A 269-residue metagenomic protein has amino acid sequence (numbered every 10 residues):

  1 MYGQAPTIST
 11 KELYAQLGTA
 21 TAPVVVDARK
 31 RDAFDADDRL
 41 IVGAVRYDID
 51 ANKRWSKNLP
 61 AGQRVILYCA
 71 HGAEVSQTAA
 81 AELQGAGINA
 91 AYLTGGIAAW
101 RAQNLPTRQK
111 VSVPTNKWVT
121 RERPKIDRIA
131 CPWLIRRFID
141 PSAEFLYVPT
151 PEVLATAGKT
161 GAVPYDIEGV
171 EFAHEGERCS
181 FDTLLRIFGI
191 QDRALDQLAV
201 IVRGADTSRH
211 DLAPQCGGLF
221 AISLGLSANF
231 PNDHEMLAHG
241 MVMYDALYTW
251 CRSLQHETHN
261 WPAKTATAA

Functional and structural regions predicted by a protein language model:
M1-A36, R108-C131, R137, N260-A266: Flexible, polar/low-complexity N-terminal or interdomain linker segments that lie immediately upstream of folded
P23, V65, A90-A91, A143-F145: Hydrophobic anchor at the start of a short beta-strand that flanks the dinucleotide cofactor-binding loop
D35-I41, K57, A155-K159: Short loop/helix-cap segments at secondary-structure boundaries that form the rim of catalytic
R46-D48: Short acidic-hydrophobic, aromatic-tinged amphipathic segments that line or gate anion-handling sites
N52, S56-A99: Catalytic cysteine-centered active loop of the rhodanese-like fold, especially the PTP/DSP P-loop
H71-V75, P124-K125, E152: Gly/Ser/Thr-rich loops at beta-strand to alpha-helix junctions that form or flank small-molecule/cofactor-binding
V113-R123, A130-A263: Extended, well-folded catalytic/binding cores that form a central cleft or groove in large enzyme and scaffold domains
